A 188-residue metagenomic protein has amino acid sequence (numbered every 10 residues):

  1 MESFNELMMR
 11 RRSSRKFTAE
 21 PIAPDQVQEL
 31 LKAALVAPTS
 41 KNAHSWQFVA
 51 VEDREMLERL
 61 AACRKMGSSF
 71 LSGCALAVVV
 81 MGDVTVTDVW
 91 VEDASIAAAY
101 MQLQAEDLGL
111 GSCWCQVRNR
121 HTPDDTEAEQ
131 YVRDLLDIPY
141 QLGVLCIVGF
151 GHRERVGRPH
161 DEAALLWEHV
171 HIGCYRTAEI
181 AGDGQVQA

Functional and structural regions predicted by a protein language model:
M1-A188: Acidic, surface-exposed loops and disordered segments
